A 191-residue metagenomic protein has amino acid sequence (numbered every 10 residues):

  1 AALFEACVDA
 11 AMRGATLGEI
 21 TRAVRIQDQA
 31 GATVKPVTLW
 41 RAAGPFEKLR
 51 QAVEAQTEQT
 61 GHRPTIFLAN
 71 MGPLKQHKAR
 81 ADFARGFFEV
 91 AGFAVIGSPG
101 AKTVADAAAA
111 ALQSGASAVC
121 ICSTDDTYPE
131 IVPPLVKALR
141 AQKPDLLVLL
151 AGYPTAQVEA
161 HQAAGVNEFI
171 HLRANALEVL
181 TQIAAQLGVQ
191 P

Functional and structural regions predicted by a protein language model:
A1-P191: Domain-level signal for soluble alpha/beta catalytic cores
